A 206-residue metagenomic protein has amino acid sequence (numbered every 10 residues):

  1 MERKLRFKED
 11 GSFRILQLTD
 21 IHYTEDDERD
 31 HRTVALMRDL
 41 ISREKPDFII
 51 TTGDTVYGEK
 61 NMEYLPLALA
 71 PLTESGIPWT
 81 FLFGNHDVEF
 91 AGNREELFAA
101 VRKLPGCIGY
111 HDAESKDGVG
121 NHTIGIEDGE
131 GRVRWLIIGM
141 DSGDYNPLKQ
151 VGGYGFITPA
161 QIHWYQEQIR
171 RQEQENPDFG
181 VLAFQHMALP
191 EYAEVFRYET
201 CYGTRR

Functional and structural regions predicted by a protein language model:
M1-T73: N-terminal active-site segment of His-dependent metallophosphoesterases
E2-F7, P66-P177, T204: Extended active-site neighborhood of metal-dependent phosphoesterases/phosphodiesterases
D10, L16, E25-D26, T51 (+5 more regions): Generic signature of intrinsically disordered, low-complexity segments enriched in small/polar residues
S12-E25, R134-P147, F184: Active-site-proximal beta-strand elements of phosphoester/diester hydrolases
Q17-T19, I49-D54, W79-N85, L182-Q185: Active-site neighborhood of phospho(di)ester-bond hydrolases with catalytic His/Asp-centered motifs
T24-D27, Y57-Y64, F81-N93, Y145-L148 (+1 more regions): Active-site environment of divalent metal-dependent phosphoester hydrolases
D30-H31, I50, Q150-Y154, F196-Y198: Surface-exposed beta-strand edges and their flanking turn/coil or helix-capping segments
N176-R206: Active-site-proximal segments of metal-dependent phosphoesterases and phosphodiesterases across multiple
